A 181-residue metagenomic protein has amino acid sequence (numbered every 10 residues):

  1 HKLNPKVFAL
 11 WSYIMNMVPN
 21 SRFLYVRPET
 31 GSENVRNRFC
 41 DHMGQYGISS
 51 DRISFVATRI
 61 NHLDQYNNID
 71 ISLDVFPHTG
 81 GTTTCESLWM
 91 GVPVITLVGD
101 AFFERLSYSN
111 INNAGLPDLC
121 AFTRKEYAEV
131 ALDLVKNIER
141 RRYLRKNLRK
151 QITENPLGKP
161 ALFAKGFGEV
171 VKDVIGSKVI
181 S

Functional and structural regions predicted by a protein language model:
H1-R59, Q65, D173, I180: Conserved catalytic-core segment of nucleotide-activated headgroup transferases in glycan assembly
N16, V135-K136, T153, K172 (+1 more regions): Residues at helix-coil transition
S50, Y66-N67, V75-P160: Catalytic binding pocket for nucleotide-activated donors in carbohydrate/polymer assembly enzymes
D70: Conserved acidic residues
K159-S181: C-terminal alpha-helical cap of glycosyltransferases
